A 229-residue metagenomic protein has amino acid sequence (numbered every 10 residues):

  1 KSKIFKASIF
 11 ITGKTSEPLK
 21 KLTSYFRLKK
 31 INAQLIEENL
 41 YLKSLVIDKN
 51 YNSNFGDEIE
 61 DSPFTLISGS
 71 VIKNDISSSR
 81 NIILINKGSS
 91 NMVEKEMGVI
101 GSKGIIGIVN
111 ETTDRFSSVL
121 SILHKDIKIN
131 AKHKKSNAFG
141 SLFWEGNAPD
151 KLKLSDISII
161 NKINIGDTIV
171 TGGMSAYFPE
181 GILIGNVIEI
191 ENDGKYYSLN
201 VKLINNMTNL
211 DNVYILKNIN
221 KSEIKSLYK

Functional and structural regions predicted by a protein language model:
K1-S90, E94-K229: Extracytoplasmic/periplasmic terminal helices and flexible tails
